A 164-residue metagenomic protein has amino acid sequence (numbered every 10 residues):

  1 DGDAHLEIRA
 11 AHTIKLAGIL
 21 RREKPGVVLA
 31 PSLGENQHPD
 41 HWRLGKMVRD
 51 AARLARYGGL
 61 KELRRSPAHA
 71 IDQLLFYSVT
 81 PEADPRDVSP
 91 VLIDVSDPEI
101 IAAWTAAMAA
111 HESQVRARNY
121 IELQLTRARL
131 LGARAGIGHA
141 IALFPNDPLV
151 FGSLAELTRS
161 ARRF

Functional and structural regions predicted by a protein language model:
D1-D3: A conserved beta-strand->alpha-helix junction
E7-F164: Metal-dependent de-N-acetylase/amidase catalytic core
